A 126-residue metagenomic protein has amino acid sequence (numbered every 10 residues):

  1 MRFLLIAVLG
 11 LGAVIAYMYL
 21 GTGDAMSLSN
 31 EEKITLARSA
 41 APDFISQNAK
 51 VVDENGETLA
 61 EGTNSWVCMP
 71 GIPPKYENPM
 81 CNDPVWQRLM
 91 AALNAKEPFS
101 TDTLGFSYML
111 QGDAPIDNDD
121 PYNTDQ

Functional and structural regions predicted by a protein language model:
M1-L4: Positively charged n-region of N-terminal signal peptides that target proteins for export
A7-A16: Hydrophobic membrane-insertion alpha-helices, especially the h-region of bacterial N-terminal signal peptides
M18-D24: Hydrophobic single-pass membrane-insertion segments
D24-Q126: Primary mode marks residue(s) on the alpha4-beta5-alpha5 output face of response regulator receiver
